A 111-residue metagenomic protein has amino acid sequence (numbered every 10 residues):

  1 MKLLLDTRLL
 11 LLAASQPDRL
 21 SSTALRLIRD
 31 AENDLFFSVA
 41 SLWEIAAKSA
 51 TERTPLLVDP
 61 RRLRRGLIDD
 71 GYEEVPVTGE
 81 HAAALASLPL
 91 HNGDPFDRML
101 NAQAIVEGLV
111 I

Functional and structural regions predicted by a protein language model:
M1-F37, T51-R65, E107: Short, well-structured N-terminal submotif of metal-dependent ribonuclease cores
Q16-P17, K48, D70, L88: Residue-level signal for well-ordered alpha-helical positions
I45: Phosphate/NTP-binding elements of NTP-utilizing enzymes
P55-R64, I68-I111: Active-site neighborhoods of divalent-metal-dependent phosphate/nucleic-acid chemistry enzymes
